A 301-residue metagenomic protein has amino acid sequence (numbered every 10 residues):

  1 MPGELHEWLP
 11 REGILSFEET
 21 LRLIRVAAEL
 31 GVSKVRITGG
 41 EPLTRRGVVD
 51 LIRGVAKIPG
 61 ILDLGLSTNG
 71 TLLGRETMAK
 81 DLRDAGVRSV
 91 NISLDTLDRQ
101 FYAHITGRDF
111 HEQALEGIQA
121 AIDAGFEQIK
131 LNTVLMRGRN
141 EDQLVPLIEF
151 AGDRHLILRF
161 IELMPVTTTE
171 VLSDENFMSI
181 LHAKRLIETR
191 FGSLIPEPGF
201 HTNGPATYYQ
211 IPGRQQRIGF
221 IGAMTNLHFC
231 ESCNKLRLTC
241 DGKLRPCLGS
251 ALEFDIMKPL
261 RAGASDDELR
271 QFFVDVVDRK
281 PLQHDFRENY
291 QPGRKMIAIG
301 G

Functional and structural regions predicted by a protein language model:
M1, T77, I105-T106, L248 (+1 more regions): Short, flexible helix/strand-to-coil boundary loops that buttress conserved ligand/catalytic motifs in alpha/beta
M1-E4, L94-T96, E162, L248: Short, small-residue-rich loop/turn micro-motifs
M1-F17: Canonical Radical SAM [4Fe-4S] cluster-binding loop centered on the CxxxCxxC motif and its immediate flanking residues
E4-W8, L97-R99, P165-T168: A short, flexible beta-alpha/helix-coil linker loop
I14-I37, T44-I161: Radical SAM/AdoMet-radical enzyme domain recognition
K34, E41, V276-G301: Short flanking/linker segments adjacent to small metal-binding domains or redox-active Cys/His motifs
E76, N140-D142, T169-V171, P205-P212 (+1 more regions): Short, solvent-exposed polar/charged micro-motifs at secondary-structure junctions
T167-D285: Accessory C-terminal segments flanking Radical SAM cores
